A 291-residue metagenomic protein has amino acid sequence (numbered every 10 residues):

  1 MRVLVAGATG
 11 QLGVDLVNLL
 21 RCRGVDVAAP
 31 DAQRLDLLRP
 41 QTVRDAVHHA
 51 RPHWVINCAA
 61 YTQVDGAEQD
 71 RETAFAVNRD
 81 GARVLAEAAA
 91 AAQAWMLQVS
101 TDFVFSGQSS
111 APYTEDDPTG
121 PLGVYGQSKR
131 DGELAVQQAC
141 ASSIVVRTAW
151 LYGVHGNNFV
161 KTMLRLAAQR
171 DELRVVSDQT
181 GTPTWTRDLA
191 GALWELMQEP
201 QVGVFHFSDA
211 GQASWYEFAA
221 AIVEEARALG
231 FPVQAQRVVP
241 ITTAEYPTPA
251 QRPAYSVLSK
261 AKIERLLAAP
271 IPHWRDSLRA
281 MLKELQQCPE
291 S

Functional and structural regions predicted by a protein language model:
V3-L19: N-terminal Rossmann NAD(P)H-binding glycine-rich loop of SDR-like oxidoreductase domains
R21-D45: Adenosine-cofactor binding site in Rossmann-like domains, unifying the SAM/SAH pocket of S-adenosylmethionine-dependent
P40-R79, A88-A90: NAD(P)H-binding glycine-rich loop region in Rossmannoid oxidoreductase-like domains and their noncatalytic homologs
Q69, A76, D80-V84, V104-V146 (+1 more regions): Catalytic helix-loop patch of NAD(P)-dependent Rossmann-fold dehydrogenases
L134-A190, W194: NAD(P)-dependent short-chain dehydrogenase/reductase
V154-H155, Q179-D188, S208-E225, A280: Substrate-binding strand-loop-helix patch in Rossmann-like NAD(P)-dependent oxidoreductase/epimerase domains
E199-P249: Mid/C-terminal beta-alpha module of Rossmann-like enzyme folds, strongest in SDR-family dehydrogenases/epimerases
W274-S291: Amphipathic terminal alpha-helices
